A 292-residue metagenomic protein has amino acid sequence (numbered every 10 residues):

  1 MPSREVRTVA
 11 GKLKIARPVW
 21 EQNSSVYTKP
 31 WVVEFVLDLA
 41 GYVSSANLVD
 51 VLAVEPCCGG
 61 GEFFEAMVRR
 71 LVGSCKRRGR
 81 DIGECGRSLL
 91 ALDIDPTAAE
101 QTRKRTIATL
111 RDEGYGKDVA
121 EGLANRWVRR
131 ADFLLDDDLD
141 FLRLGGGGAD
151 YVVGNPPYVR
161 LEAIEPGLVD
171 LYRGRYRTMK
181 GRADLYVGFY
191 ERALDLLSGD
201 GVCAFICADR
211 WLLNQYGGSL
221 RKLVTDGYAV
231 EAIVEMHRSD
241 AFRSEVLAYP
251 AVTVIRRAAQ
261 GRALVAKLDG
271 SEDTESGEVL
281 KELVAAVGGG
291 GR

Functional and structural regions predicted by a protein language model:
M1-S45: S-adenosyl-L-methionine
S3-I15, K76-I82, E162-L171, G227: Active-site-adjacent bridging/hinge elements
E21-Q22, V26-F35, C58-E65, I94-E100 (+3 more regions): Signature of N6-adenine DNA methyltransferases within the class I
S44, L71-C75, T106, L110 (+2 more regions): Active-site catalytic pocket residues across diverse enzymes, especially alpha/beta-hydrolases
V49-C57: Conserved class I S-adenosyl-L-methionine
G60-G79: Conserved SAM-binding loop of SAM-dependent methyltransferases across substrates and taxa, primarily the Class I
L89-D93: Conserved SAM-binding motif I beta-strand of class I
R103-L123: Short, conserved SAM-binding/catalytic segment of Class I S-adenosyl-L-methionine-dependent methyltransferases
